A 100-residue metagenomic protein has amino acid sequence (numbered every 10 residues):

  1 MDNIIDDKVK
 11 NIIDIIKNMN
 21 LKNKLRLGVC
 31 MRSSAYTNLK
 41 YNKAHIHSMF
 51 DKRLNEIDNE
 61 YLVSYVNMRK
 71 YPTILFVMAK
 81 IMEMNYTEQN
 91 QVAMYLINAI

Functional and structural regions predicted by a protein language model:
M1-I100: Short amphipathic alpha-helical interaction elements located at domain edges and within/adjacent to intrinsically
